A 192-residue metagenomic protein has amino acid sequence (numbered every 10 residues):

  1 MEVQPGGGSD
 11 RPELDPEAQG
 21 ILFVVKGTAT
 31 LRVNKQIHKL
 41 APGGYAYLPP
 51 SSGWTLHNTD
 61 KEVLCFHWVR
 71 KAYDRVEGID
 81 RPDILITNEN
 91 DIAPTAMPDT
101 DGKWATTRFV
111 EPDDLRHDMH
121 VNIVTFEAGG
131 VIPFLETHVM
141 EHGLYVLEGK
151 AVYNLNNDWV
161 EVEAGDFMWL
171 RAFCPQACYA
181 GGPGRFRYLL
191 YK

Functional and structural regions predicted by a protein language model:
M1-P16, T107-V110, N122-H138, A172: Conserved short histidine dyad/triad with adjacent acidic residue
P5, R11, K61-M119: A short, N-terminal "cap"/entry segment at the start of jelly-roll beta-barrel domains of the cupin/DSBH fold
D10-R11, A18, N34, P42 (+4 more regions): Short, solvent-exposed loop/turn positions at domain surfaces that link secondary-structure elements or cap domain
E17-T30, N34, V139-N156: Glycine- and acidic-residue-biased ligand/ion/polar-headgroup-sensing regions
T30-R32, T55-N58, E127-G129, K150-L155 (+2 more regions): Long compositionally biased, domain-poor regions of proteins
K35-P50, N156-A172: Short acidic-glycine-tyrosine-enriched beta hairpin
P50-V76, A164, A172-K192: Ligand-binding loop in jelly-roll beta-barrel domains
